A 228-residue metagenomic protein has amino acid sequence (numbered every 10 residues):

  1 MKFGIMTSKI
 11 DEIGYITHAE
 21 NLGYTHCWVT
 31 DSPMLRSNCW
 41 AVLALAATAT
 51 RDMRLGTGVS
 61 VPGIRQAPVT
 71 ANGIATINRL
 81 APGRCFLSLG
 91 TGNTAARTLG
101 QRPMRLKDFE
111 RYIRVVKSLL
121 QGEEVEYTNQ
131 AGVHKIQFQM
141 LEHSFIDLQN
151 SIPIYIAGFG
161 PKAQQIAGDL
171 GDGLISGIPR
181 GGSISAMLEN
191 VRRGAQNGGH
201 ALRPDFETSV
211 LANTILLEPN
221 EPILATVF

Functional and structural regions predicted by a protein language model:
M1-F228: Active-site-adjacent structural elements that line small-molecule/cofactor binding pockets in enzymes
